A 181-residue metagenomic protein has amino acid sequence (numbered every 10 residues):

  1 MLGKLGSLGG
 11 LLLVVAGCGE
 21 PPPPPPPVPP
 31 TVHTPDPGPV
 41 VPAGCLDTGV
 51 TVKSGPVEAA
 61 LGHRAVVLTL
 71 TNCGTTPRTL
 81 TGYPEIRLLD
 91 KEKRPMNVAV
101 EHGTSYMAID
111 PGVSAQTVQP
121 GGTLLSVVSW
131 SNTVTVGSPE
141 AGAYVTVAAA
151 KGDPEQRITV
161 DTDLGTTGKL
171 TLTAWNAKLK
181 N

Functional and structural regions predicted by a protein language model:
L5-L8, V15-G49, A174-N181: N-terminal low-complexity, Pro/Thr-rich disordered segments that flank secretion/membrane-targeting signals
G19, N132-R157: Short, surface-exposed ligand- or partner-binding patches at beta-edge/loop junctions that are enriched in aromatics
L61-V67, E140-A141: Short, solvent-exposed loop/turn segments enriched in Ser/Thr/Gly
L68-T75: Asparagine-centered strand-capping/turn motif at beta-strand->loop junctions
L80-Q119: The feature marks short-to-medium sequence segments in extracytoplasmic or secretory-pathway proteins
A115-S129: Short Pro-Gly-centered flexible turn/kink motifs
R157-N181: Acidic, serine/threonine- and proline-rich intrinsically disordered appendage/tail regions
